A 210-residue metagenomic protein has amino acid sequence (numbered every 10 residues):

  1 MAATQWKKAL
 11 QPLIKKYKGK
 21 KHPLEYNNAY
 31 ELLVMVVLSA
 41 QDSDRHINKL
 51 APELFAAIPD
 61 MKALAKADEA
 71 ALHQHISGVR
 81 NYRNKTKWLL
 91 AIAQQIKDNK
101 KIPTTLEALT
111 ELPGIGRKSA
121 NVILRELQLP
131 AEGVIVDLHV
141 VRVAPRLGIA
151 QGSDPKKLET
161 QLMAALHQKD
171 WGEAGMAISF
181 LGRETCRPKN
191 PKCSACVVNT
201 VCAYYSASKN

Functional and structural regions predicted by a protein language model:
A2-N210: Catalytic cores of DNA base-excision repair glycosylases
